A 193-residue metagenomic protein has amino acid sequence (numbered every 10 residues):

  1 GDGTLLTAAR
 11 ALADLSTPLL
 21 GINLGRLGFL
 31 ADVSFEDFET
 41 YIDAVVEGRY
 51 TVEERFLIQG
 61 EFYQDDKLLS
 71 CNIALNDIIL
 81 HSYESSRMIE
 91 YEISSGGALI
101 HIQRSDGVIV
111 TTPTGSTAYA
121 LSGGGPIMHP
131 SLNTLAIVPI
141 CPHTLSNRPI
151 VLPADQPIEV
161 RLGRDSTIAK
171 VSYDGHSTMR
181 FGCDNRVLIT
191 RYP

Functional and structural regions predicted by a protein language model:
G1, N23, I78, G175: A residue-level signal for conserved active-site and pocket-lining positions in enzyme catalytic cores
D2-T4, L27, T114-S116: Short glycine-rich anion-binding loops that position phosphate/pyrophosphate groups of nucleotides and phosphorylated
T7, L12-I22, F29: Gly/Ser-rich helix-loop-strand patches that form or flank binding pockets for ribonucleotide-derived cofactors
L12-T17, F35-T40, G124-N133: A glycine- and small-aliphatic-rich helix-loop capping segment at beta-alpha/alpha-beta transitions that lines
R26-D106: Catalytic core of DAGKc-family lipid kinases
E54-I58, A74-N76, R87-Y91, D106-V108 (+5 more regions): A generic structural signal for short beta-strands and their flanking turns/coil linkers
L80, G96-L99, N147-P193: ATP/nucleoside-binding phosphotransfer catalytic cores, i.e., glycine-rich phosphate-binding loops
A98-D106, V110-S146: Gly/Ser/Thr-rich active-site loops/lids in small-molecule metabolic enzymes that frequently grip phosphoryl groups
